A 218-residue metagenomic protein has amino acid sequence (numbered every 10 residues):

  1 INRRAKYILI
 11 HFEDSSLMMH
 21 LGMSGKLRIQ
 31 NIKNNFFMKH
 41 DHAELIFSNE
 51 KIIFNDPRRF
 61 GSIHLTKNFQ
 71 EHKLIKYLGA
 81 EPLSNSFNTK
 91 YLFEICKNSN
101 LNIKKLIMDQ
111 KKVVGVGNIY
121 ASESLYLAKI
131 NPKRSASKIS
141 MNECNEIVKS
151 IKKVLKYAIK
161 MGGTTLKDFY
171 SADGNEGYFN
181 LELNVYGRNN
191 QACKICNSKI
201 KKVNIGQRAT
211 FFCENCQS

Functional and structural regions predicted by a protein language model:
I1-A5, K39: Structure-specific DNA junction-binding interface
N2, L9, M18, Y91 (+1 more regions): Basic, nucleic-acid-binding surfaces and adjacent catalytic neighborhoods in DNA/RNA-processing proteins
R4-I8, Q30-I32: Short secondary-structure capping/turn segments at boundaries of alpha-helices and beta-strands
E13, L17-G115, Y120-L127, S135: Phosphate/anion-contacting hairpin/loop surfaces
